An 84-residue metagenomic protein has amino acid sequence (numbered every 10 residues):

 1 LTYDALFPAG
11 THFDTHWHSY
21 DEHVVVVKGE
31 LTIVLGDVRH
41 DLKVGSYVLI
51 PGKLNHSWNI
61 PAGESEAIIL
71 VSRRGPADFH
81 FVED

Functional and structural regions predicted by a protein language model:
L1-H18, P51-N55: Conserved short histidine dyad/triad with adjacent acidic residue
D4-L6, E30, S72: Residue-level recognition of well-ordered beta-strand positions that form the cores of beta-sheet-rich folds across
P8-T11, H18-D37: Glycine- and acidic-residue-biased ligand/ion/polar-headgroup-sensing regions
T15, V24-V25, V34, L49-I50 (+2 more regions): Structural recognition of the beta-strand scaffold that forms the well-ordered cores of secreted hydrolase catalytic
W17-H18, V25, H40-K43, P61-S65: Extracellular/periplasmic catalytic domains that process cell-envelope and extracellular macromolecules
E30, K53, R74-P76: Solvent-exposed coil/turn segments that connect beta secondary-structure elements in extracytoplasmic/periplasmic
G36-L54: Short acidic-glycine-tyrosine-enriched beta hairpin
S57-D84: Double-stranded beta-helix
